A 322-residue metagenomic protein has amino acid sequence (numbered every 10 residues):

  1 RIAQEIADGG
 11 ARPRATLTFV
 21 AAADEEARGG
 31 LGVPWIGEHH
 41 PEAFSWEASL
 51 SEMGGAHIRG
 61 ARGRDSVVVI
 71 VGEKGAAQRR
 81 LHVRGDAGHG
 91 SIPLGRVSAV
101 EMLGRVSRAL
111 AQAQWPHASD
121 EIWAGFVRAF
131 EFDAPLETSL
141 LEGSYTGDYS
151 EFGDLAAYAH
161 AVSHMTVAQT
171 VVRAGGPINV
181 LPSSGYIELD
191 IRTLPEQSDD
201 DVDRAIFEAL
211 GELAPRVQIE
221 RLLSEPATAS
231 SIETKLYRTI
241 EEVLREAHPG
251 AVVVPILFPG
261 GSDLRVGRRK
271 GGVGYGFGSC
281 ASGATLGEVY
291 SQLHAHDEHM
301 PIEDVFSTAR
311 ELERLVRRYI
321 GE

Functional and structural regions predicted by a protein language model:
R1-D8, P41, R108-W115, G211 (+3 more regions): Sec-exported extracytoplasmic/periplasmic mature domains
R1-G29, R79-V83, I92-Q114, L189 (+1 more regions): Alpha-helical metal-binding/catalytic segments enriched in His/Glu/Asp
G10, P41-A48, G54-R64, V69-Q78 (+3 more regions): Acidic-enriched catalytic cores of C-N bond-cleaving enzymes acting on peptides and small amides
D65-V67, A87-S91, S224-E225, S291-E303: Short beta-alpha connecting loops at secondary-structure transitions that line or flank enzyme active sites
S107-W115, A134-E142, S231-A281: Active-site-adjacent substrate-binding region of metalloamidase/peptidase-like peptide-processing proteins
I178-E212, A229-L244: C-terminal substrate/ligand-recognition segments
E220-I232: Short proline/glycine- and acidic-rich turn/helix-capping motifs at secondary-structure junctions
G250-I320: Zn-dependent metallopeptidase/amidohydrolase metal-coordination segment
